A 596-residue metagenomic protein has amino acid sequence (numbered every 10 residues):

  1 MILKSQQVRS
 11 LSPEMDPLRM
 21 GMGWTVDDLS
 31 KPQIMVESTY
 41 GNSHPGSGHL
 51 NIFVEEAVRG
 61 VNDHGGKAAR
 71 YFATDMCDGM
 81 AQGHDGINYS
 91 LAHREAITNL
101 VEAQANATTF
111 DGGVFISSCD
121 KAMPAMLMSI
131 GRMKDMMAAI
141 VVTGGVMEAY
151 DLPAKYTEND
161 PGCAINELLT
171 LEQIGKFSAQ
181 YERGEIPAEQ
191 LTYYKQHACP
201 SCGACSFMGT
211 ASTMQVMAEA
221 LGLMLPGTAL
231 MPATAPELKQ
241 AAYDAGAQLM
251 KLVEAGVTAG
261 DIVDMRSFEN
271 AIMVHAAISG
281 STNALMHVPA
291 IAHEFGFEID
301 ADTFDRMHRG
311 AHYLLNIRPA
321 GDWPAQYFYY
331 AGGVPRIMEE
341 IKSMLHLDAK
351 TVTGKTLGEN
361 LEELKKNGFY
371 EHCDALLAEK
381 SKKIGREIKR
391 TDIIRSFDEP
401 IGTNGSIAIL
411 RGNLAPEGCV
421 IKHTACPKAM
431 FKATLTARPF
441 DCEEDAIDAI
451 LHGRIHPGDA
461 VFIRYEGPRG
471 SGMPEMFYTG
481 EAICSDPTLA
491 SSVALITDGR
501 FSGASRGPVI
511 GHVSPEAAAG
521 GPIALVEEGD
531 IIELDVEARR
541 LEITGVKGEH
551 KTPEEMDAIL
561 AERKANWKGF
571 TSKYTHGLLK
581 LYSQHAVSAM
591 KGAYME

Functional and structural regions predicted by a protein language model:
M1-G46, E55-A73, G79, D85-S90 (+4 more regions): Catalytic or ion-coupling anion/metal-binding cores of large enzyme and transporter domains
H49: Glycine-/small-residue-enriched capping loops at alpha/beta junctions
I52: Acidic/charged coordination and interface sites in well-structured regions
S90-T98: Well-ordered mid-protein domain cores that form the structural environment of catalytic cofactors
A105-M126, A139-V142: A short, small-residue-rich loop immediately preceding and capping a beta-strand
